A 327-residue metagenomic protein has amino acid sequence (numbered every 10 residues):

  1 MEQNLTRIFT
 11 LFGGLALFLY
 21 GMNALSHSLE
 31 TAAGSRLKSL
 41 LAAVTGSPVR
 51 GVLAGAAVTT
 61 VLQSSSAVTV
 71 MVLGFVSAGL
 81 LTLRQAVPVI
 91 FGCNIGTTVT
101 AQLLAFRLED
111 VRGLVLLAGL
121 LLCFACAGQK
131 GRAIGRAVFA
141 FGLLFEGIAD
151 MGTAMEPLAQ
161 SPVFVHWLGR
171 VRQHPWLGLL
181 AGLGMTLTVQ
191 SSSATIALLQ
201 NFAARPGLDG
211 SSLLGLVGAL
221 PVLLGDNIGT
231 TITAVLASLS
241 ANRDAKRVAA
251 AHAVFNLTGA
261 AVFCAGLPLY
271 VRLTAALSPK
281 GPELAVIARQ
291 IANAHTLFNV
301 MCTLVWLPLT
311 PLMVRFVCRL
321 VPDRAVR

Functional and structural regions predicted by a protein language model:
M1-F9, Q102-V111, V165-R170, V217-L220 (+2 more regions): Interfacial loop-to-helix junctions that mark the boundaries of transmembrane helices in multi-pass membrane
E2-P48, V138-G184, F202, S211-S212: Helix-loop-helix hairpins and the membrane-proximal interhelical loops of multi-pass alpha-helical transport proteins
L11-N23, G55-T59, L117-C126, A140-D150 (+3 more regions): Hydrophobic core segments of alpha-helical transmembrane domains in multi-pass membrane transport and ion-translocation
L15, S35, S39, A43 (+14 more regions): Alpha-helical transmembrane segments of multi-pass membrane proteins, especially transporters and channels
L17, H27-E30, S66-V70, T97-A105 (+3 more regions): Alpha-helical transmembrane segments and their lipid-water interface positions in multi-pass membrane proteins
Y20, A24-A32, R36, L40 (+9 more regions): Membrane-spanning helices that line or support transport/gating and their immediate boundary helices in channels
T59-L62, V70-N94, L103-V111, G119-F124 (+4 more regions): Membrane-interfacial helix-loop connectors
I148, M155-V171, A237-R327: Transmembrane alpha-helical segments and their short flanking loops that form helix-hairpins/helix-helix interfaces
